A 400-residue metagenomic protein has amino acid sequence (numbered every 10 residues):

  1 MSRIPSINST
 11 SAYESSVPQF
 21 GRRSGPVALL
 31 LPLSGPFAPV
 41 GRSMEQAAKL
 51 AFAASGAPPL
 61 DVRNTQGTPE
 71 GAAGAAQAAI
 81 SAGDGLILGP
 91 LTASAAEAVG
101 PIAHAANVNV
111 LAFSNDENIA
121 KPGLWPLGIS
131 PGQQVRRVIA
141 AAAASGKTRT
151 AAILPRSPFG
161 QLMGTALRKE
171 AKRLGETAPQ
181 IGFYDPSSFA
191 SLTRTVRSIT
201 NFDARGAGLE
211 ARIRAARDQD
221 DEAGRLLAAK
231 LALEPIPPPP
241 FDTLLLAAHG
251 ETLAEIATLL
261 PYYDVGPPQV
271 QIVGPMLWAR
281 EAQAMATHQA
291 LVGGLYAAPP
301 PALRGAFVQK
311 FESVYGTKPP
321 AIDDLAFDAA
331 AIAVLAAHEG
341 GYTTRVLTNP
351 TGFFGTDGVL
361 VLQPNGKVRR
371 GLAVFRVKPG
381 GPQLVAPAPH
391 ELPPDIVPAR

Functional and structural regions predicted by a protein language model:
M1-R400: Extracytosolic ligand-binding ectodomains
